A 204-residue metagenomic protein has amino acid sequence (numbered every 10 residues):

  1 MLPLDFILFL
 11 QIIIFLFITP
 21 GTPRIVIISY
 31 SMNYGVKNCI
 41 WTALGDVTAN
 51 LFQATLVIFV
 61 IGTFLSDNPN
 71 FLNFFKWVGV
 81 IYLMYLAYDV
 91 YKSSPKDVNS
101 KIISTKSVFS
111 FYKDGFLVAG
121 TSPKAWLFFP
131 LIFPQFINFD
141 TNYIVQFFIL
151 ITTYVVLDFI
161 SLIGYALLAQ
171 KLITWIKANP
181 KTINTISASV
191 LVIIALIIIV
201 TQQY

Functional and structural regions predicted by a protein language model:
L2-N73, F129-I151, V155, A166-L167: Juxtamembrane transmembrane-helix termini in multi-pass membrane transport proteins
I7-I12, I81-M84, K113-L117, T153-Y154: Short alpha-helical transmembrane interface motifs in multi-pass membrane proteins
R24-I25, I81, K113, W126-P130 (+3 more regions): A general structural signal for well-ordered alpha-helical segments in protein cores
G62, S100, S104, W126-P130 (+2 more regions): Juxtamembrane/interfacial segments around transmembrane helices
D67-K96, V155-Y165, I173-Y204: Selective transmembrane alpha-helices of multi-pass membrane proteins
K92-S110: Flexible cytoplasmic inter-helical loops of multi-pass small-molecule transporters
S110-V118, A188-I193: Cytosolic juxtamembrane regulatory segments of multi-pass membrane proteins
G120-A125: Selected transmembrane alpha-helices and immediately adjacent juxtamembrane segments of polytopic inner-membrane
